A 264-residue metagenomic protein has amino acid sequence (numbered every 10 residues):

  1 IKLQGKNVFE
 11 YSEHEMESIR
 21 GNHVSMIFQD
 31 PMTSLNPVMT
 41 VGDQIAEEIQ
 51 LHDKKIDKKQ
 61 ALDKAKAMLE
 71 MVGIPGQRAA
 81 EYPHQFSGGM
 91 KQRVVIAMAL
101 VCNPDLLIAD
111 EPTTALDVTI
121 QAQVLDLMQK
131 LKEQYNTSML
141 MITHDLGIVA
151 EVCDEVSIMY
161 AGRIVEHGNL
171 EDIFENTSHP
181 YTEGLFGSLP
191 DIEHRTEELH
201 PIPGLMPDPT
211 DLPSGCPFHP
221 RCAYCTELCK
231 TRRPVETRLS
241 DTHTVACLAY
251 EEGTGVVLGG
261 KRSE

Functional and structural regions predicted by a protein language model:
I1-N7: Conserved ABC transporter NBD signature motif
N7, E47, K59-Q77, E183-P190: Conserved ABC ATPase "signature" region
N7-S25, L51, D172-T177, P207-P213: ABC ATPase NBD coupling module
I45, I96, I120, V124: Hydrophobic anchor residue at the start of the ABC signature
A79, N169-E264: Short catalytic/signature loops enriched in Gly
Y82-F86, M90: Conserved ABC ATPase signature
N103-P112, L116-E197: P-loop NTP-binding/switch modules centered on Walker-like glycine-rich loops
